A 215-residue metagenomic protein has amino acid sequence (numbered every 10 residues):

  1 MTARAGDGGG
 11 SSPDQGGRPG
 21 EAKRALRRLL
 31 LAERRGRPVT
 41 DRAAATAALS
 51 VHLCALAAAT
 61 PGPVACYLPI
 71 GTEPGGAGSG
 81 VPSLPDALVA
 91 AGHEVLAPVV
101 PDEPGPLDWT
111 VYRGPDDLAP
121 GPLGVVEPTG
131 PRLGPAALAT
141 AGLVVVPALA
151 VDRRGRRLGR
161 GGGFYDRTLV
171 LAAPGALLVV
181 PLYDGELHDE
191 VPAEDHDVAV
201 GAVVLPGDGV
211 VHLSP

Functional and structural regions predicted by a protein language model:
M1-L26, A32-V39, A91, P120 (+4 more regions): Surface-exposed, charge/polar-rich loops and edge strands
T2-A139: N-terminal active-site beta-alpha-beta segment that forms phosphate/nucleotide-binding and substrate-recognition loops
Y67, Y112, F164-Y165, Y183: Aromatic side chains
G76, R156-G159: Short, solvent-exposed loop/turn segments at secondary-structure boundaries
S79-S83, R160-Y165: Charged helix-capping and loop-helix junction motifs
P98, R160, P206: Replace "coordinates the UDP/GDP/TDP-sugar" with "coordinates nucleotide-activated sugar donors
